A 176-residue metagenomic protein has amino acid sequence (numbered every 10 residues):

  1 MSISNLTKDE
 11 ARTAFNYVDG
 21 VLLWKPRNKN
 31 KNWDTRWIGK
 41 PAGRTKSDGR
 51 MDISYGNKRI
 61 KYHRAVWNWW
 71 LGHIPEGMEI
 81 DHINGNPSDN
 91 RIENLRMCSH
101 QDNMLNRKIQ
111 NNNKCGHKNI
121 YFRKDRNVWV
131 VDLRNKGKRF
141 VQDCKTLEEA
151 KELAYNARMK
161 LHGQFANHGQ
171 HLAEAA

Functional and structural regions predicted by a protein language model:
M1-M51, Y55: Short helix-coil boundary/hinge micro-motifs
R27-N28, G56-K136: Short, cationic Gly/His-enriched loop motifs
K46-R50, V128, R139: Repeated polar recognition positions within modular binding domains
H100-D102, L161-A176: Extended, polar beta-sheet/loop recognition surfaces of beta-rich domains that mediate binding to diverse ligands
G137-E148: A short, exposed loop/beta-hairpin motif centered on an aromatic-Gly-Thr core
A150-R158: Short beta-strand segments enriched for Tyr within beta-sheet-rich domains, predominantly fibronectin type III
